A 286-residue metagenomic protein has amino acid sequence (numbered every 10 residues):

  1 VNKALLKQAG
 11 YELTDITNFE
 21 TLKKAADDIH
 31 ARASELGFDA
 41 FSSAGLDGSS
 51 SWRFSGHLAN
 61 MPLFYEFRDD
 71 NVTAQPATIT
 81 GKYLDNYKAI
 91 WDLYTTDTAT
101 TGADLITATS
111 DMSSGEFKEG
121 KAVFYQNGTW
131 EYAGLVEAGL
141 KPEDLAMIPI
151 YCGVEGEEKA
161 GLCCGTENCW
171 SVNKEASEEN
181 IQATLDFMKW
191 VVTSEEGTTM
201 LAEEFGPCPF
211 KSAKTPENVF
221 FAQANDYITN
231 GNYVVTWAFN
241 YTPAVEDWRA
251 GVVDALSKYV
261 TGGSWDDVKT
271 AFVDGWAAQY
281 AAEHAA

Functional and structural regions predicted by a protein language model:
K7, A31, T215-P216, T229-A286: Conserved C-terminal helix/tail region of periplasmic/extracytoplasmic solute-binding proteins
A9, E137-E204: Extracytoplasmic/periplasmic substrate-recognition and gating elements
D15, G45-G48, L63-A89, E137-G139 (+3 more regions): Short, solvent-exposed loop/beta-turn-alpha elements that line the ligand-binding surface or hinge of extracytoplasmic
T17-K23, D104-E119: Short helix-initiation/N-cap motifs at beta->coil->alpha
E20-P76, A122: Extracytoplasmic/periplasmic solute-binding protein
A25-D28, V72-T107: Glycine-centered hinge/linker elements that transmit conformational signals in sensory and ligand-binding systems
S110, N127-Y132, I150, T166-N168: Beta->alpha turn/N-cap motifs
V123-N127, A146: Paired acidic/hydrophobic, glycine-rich loop segments that form the ligand-binding mouth/hinge of periplasmic-binding
